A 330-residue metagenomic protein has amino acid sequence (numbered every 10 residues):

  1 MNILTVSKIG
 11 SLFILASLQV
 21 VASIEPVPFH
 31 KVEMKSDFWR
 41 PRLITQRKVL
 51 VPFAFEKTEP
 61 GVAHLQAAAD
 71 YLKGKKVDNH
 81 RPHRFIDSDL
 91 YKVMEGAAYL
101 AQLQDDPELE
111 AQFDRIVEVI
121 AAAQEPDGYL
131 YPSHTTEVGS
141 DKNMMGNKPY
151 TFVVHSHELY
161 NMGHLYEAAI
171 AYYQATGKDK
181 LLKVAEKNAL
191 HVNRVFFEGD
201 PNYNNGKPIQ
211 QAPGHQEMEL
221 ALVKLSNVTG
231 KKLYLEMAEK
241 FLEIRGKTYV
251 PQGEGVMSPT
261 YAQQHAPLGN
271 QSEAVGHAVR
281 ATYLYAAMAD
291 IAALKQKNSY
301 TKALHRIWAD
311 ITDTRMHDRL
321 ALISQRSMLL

Functional and structural regions predicted by a protein language model:
M1-G10: Bacterial N-terminal signal peptides that target proteins for export
S17-Q19: N-terminal signal peptide c-region/cleavage motif recognized by signal peptidases
V21-L330: Glycan-recognition and catalytic cores of secretory/periplasmic carbohydrate-active enzymes
